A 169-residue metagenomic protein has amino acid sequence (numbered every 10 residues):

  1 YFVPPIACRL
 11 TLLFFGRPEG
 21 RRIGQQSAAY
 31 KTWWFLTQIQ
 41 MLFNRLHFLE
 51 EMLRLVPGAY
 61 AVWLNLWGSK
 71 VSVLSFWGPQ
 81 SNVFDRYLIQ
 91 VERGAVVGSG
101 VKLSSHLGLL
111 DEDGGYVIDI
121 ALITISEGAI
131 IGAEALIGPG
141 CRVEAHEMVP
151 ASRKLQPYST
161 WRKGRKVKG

Functional and structural regions predicted by a protein language model:
Y1-W67, G169: Terminal amphipathic alpha-helical/low-complexity segments used for targeting or macromolecular assembly
Y60-K168: Structural signal for interior beta-strand "rungs" in well-ordered beta-sheet cores of soluble enzyme domains
